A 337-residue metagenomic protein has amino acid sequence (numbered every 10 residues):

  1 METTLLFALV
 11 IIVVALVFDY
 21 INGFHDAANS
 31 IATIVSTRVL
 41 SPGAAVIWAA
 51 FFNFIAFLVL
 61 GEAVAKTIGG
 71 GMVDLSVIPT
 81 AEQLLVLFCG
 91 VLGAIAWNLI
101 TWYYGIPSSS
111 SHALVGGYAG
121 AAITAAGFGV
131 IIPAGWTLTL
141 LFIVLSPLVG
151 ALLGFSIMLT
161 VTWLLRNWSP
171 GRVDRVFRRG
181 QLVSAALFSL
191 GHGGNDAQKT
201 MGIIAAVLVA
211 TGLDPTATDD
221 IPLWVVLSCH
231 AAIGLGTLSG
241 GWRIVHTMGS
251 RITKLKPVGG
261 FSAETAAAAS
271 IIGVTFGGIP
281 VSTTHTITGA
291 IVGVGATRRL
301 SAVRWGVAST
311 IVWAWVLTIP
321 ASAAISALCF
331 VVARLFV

Functional and structural regions predicted by a protein language model:
M1-V337: Multi-pass alpha-helical transmembrane bundle typical of ion/small-solute transporters and intramembrane aspartyl
